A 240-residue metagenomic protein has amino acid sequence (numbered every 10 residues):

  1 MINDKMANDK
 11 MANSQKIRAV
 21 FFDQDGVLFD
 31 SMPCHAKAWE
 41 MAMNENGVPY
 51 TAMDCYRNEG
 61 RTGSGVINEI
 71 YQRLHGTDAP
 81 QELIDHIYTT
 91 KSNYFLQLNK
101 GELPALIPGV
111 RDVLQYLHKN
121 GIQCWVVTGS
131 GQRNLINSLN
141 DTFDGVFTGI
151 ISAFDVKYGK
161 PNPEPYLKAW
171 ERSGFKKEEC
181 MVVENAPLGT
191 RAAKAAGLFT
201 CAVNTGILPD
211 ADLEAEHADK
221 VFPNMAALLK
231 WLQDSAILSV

Functional and structural regions predicted by a protein language model:
M1-I2, R73: Accessible peptide chain termini
I2-D4, D9-V20, R111, Q115-H118 (+1 more regions): Asp-based, Mg2+/Mn2+-dependent phosphohydrolase catalytic module
S14-Q24, L28-R111, Q115-N120, R133: N-terminal helical cap/lid subdomain that shapes the substrate entry/recognition surface in HAD-like hydrolases
D23, V27, T128, N185: Conserved G/P- and acidic residue-centered "switch" motifs that form tight phosphate/ATP-binding loops in soluble
P49, Q123, F199: Residue-level detector of anion-binding/catalytic polar loops
N99, V127-T128: Glycine- and other small-residue-rich loops at beta-strand/loop junctions that grip anionic moieties
L106, V127, Y158: Residue-level marker of regulatory loop/turn positions in helix-turn-helix DNA-binding domains and in histidine
